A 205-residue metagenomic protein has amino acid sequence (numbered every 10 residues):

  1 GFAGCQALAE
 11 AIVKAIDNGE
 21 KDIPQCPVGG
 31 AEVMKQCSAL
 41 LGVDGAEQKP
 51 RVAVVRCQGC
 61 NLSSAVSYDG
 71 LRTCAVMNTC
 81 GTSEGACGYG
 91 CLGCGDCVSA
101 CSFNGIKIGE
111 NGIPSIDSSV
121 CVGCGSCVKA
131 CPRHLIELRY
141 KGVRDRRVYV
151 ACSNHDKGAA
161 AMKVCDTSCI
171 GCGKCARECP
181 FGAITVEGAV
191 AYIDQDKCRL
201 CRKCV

Functional and structural regions predicted by a protein language model:
G1-E178, G182, V205: Ferredoxin-type iron-sulfur electron-transfer modules and their immediate structural context
E187-V190: Cys/His-clustered metal-coordination modules, chiefly Zn-binding fingers
R199-V205: Glycine-rich hexapeptide-repeat left-handed beta-helix
